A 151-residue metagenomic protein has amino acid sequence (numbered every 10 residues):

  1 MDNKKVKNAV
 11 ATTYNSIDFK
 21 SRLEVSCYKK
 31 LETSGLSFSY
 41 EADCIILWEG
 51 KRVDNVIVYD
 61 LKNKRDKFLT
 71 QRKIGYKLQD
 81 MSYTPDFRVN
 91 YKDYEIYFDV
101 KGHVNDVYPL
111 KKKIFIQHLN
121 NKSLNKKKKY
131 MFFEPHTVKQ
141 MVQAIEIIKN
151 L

Functional and structural regions predicted by a protein language model:
M1-L151: Electrostatic, structured charged patches in enzyme active sites and in nucleic-acid/phosphate-binding
